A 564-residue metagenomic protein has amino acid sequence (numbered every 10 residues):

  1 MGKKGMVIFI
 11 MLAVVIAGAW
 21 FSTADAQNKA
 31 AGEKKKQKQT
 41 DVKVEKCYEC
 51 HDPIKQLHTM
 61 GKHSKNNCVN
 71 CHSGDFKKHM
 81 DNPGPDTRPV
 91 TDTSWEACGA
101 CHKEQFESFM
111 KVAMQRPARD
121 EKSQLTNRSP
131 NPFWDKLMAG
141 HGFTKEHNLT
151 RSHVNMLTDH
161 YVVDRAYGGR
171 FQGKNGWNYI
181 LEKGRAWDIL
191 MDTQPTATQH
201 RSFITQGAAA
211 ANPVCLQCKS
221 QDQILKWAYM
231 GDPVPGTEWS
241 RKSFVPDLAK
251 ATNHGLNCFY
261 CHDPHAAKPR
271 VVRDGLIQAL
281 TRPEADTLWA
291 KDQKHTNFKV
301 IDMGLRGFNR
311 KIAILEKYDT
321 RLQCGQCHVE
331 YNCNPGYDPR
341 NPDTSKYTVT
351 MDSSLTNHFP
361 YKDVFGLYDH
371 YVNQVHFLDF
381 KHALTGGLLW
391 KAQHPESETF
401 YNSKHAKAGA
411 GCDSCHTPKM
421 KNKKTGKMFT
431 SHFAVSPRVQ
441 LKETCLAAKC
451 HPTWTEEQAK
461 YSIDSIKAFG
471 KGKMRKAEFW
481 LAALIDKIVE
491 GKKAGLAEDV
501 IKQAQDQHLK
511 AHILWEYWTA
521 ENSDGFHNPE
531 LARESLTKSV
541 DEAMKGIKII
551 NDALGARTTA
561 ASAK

Functional and structural regions predicted by a protein language model:
M1-A26: N-terminal export/membrane-targeting signals
Q27-K35, T59-N66, D75-T196, W227-S414 (+1 more regions): Primarily the internal scaffold of c-type cytochrome electron-transfer domains, especially repeated/multiheme c-type
K34-S64: Mature N-terminal segment immediately following signal peptide/propeptide cleavage in secreted/periplasmic
E45, N212-P213, A410: Short glycine-rich loop/turn motifs
V69-C71: Extracellular cysteine-rich, disulfide-stabilized repeat modules
M191-A208: N-terminal accessory alpha/beta regions
T205-I224: A cross-kingdom signal targeting lumenal/periplasmic-facing segments of multi-pass membrane and secretory-pathway
T558-K564: A eukaryotic intrinsically disordered, low-complexity regulatory tract that is acidic and Ser/Pro-rich, enriched
